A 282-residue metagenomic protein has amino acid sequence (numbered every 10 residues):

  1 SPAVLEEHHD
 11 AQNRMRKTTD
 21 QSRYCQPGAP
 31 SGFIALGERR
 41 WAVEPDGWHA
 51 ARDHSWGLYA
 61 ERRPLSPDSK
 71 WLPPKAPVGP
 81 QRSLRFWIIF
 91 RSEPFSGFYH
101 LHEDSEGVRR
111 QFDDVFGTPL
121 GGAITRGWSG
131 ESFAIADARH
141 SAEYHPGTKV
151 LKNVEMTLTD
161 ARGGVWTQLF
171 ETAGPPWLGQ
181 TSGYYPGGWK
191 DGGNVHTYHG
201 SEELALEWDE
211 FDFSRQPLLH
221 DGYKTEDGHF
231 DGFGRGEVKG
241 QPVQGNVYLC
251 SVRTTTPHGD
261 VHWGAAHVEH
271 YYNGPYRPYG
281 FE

Functional and structural regions predicted by a protein language model:
S1-E282: Structured soluble/peripheral alpha/beta segments that form catalytic or ligand/cofactor-binding pockets
